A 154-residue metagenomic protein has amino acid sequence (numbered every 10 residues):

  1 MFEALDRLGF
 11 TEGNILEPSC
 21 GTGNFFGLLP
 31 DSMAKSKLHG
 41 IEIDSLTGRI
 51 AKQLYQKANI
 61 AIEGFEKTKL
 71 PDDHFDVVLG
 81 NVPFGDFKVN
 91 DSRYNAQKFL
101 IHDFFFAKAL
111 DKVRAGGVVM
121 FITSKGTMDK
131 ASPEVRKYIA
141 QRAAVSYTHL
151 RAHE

Functional and structural regions predicted by a protein language model:
M1-L8, N14-L29, L54, E63-R93 (+2 more regions): Conserved proline-anchored active-site loop of SAM-dependent methyltransferases that bridges a beta-strand
D31-K37: Conserved S-adenosyl-L-methionine
K37, A58-N59, A144-V145: Conserved beta-strand segments of alpha/beta enzyme cores
L38-E42: Conserved SAM-binding motif I beta-strand of class I
L46-T47: Conserved short alpha-helix immediately C-terminal to the canonical SAM/SAH-binding motif I of Rossmann-like
A51: Conserved SAM-binding loop
S132-Y147: Conserved Class I S-adenosyl-L-methionine
T148-E154: Conserved small/polar residues in nucleotide/adenosyl-binding loops
